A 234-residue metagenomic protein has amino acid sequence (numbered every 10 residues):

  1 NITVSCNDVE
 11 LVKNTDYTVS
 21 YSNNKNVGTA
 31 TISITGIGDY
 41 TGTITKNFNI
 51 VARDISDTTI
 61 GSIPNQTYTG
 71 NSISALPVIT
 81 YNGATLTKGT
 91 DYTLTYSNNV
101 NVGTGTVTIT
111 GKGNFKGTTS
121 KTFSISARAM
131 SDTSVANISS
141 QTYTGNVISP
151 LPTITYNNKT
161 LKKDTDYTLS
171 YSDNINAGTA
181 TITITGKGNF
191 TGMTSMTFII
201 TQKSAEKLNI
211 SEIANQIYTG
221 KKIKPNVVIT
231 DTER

Functional and structural regions predicted by a protein language model:
N1-V9, N47, V51-A84, T122 (+2 more regions): Solvent-exposed, low-complexity, repeat-rich "mucin-like" stalks and linkers
E10-T41, K46, T85-K121, T160-M193 (+1 more regions): Serine/threonine-rich, repeat-prone extracellular segments and beta-strand-based repeat modules of secreted/surface
